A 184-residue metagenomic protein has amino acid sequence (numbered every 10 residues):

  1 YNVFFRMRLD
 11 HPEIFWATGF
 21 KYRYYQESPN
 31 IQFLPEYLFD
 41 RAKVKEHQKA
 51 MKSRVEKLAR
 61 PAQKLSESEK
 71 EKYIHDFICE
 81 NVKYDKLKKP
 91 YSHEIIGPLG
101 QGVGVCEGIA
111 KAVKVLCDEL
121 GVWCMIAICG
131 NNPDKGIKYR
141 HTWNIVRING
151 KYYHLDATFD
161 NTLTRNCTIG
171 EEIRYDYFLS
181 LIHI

Functional and structural regions predicted by a protein language model:
Y1-S53: Linear, non-domain "peripheral" regions
M7, I78, P98-L99, F178: A generic structural signal for nonpolar/aromatic side chains embedded in well-ordered alpha-helices
Q32-P35, G97, Q101-V103, K151-A157: Short, well-ordered strand-loop elements centered on a beta-strand within folded domains, enriched for acidic residues
F39-P98: Secondary-structure boundary elements
A62-K70, Q101-I109, G136: Extracytoplasmic/periplasmic, Sec-exported soluble proteins
P90-G100, G104, G108-V115: Conserved active-site-adjacent core of cysteine acyl-enzyme catalytic domains
G108-S180: Hydrophobic/aromatic-rich core segments of domains that either
I182-I184: Conserved small/polar residues in nucleotide/adenosyl-binding loops
